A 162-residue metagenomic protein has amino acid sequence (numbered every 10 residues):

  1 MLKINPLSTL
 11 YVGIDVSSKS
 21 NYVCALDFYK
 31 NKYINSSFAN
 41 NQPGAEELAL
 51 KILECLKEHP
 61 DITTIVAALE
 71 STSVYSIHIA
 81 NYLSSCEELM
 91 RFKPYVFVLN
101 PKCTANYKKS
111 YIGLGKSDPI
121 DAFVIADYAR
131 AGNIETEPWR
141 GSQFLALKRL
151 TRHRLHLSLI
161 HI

Functional and structural regions predicted by a protein language model:
M1-I160: Phosphate- and other anionic-substrate recognition elements at nucleic-acid/protein interfaces
